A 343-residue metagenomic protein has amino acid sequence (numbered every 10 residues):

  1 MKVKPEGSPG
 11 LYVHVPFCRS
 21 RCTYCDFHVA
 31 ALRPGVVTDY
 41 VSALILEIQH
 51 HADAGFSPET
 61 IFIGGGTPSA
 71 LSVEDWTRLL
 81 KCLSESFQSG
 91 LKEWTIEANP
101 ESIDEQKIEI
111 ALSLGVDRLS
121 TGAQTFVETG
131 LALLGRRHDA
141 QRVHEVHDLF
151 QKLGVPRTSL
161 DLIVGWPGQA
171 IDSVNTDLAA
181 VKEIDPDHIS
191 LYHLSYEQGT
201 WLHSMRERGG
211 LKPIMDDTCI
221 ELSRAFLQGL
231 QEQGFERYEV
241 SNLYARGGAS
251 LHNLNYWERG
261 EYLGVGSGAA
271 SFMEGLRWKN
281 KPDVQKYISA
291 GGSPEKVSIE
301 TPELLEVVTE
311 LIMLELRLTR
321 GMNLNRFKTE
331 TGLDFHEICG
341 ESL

Functional and structural regions predicted by a protein language model:
V3-G10, V29-H51, S57-L333: C-terminal scaffold of the Radical SAM
H14-V29: Local cysteine-cluster metal-coordination motifs and their immediate loop/turn environment, predominantly Fe-S cluster
L333-L343: Short amphipathic alpha-helical interaction segments
